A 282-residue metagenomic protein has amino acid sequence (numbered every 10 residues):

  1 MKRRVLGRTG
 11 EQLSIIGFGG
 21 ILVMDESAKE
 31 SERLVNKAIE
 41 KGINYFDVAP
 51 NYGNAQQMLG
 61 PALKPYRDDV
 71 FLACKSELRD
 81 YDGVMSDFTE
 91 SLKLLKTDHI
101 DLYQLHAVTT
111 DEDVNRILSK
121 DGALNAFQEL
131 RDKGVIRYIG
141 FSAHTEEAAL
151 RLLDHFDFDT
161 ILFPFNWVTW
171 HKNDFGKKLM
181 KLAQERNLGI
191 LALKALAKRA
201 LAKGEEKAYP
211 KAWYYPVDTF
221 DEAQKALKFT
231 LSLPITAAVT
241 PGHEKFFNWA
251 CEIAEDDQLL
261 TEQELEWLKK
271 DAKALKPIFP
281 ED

Functional and structural regions predicted by a protein language model:
M1-V70: N-terminal binding-site loop/beta-alpha segment at the start of enzyme catalytic domains that lines or forms
L6, F18, F46, L59 (+8 more regions): Conserved, mostly hydrophobic/aromatic
G7-G10, E40, L59-D68, T89-D98 (+2 more regions): Acidic (Asp/Glu)-rich catalytic clusters
I16-K29, A73-G83, N115-R116, P210-D218: Active-site mouth loops of central-metabolism enzymes
D25-A38, Y81-K96, H144-L153, D221-L227: Short, acidic/polar
D69-D80, L102-H106: A short, structured active-site edge motif that brings together acidic residues
L92-N115: Active-site groove signature of glycoside hydrolases
V108-D282: Beta/alpha (TIM)-barrel catalytic core signal, keyed to glycine-rich beta->alpha loops juxtaposed to Asp/Glu that bind
